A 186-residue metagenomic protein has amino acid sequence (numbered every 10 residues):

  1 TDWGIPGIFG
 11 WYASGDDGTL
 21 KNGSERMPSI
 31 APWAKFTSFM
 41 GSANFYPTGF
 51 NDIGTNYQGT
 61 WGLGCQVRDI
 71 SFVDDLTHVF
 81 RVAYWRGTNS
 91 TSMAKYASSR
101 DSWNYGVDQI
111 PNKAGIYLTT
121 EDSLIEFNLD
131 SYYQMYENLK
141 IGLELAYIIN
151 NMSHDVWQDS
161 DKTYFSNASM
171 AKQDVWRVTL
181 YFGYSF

Functional and structural regions predicted by a protein language model:
T1, I8, C65-D69, L129-Y133 (+2 more regions): Residues on the lipid-exposed face of transmembrane beta-strands in outer-membrane beta-barrel proteins
T1-V82, R86-I116: Extracellular/periplasmic loop regions
D2, G59-L63, E121-F127, K172-V178: Residues that define the transmembrane beta-barrel architecture of outer-membrane proteins
D2-G4, D74-H78, E137-L139, D174-V178 (+1 more regions): Outer-envelope beta-barrel architecture signal
Y12, S71, Y84, M135 (+2 more regions): Short beta-strand segments enriched in hydrophobic/aromatic residues within well-folded beta-rich domains
G49-I53, N112-Y117, S153-D155, S160-M170: Extracellular loop and loop/strand-boundary signature of outer-membrane beta-barrel proteins
S71, D122, D130, Q134-Y136 (+1 more regions): Surface-exposed coil/turn segments at beta-strand junctions on protein surfaces, enriched
I125-M152, S160: C-terminal structured "cap/appendage" subdomains that terminate the fold
